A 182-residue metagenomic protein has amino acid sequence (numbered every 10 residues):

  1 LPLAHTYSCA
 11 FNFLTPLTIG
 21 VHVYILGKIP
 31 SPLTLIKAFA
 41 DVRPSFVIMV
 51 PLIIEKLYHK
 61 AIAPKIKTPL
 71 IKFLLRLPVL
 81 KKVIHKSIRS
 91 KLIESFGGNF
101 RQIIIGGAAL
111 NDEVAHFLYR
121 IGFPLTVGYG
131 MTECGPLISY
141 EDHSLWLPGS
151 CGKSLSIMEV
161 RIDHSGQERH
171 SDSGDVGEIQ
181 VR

Functional and structural regions predicted by a protein language model:
L1, H22-V23, V79, F100-Q102: Short, contiguous strand/loop micro-motifs
L1-T6, G107-A109: Conserved AMP-binding
T6-R89, P124: Conserved AMP-binding/adenylation subdomain of ANL enzymes
V47, I84-R182: Conserved AMP-binding/adenylate-forming
